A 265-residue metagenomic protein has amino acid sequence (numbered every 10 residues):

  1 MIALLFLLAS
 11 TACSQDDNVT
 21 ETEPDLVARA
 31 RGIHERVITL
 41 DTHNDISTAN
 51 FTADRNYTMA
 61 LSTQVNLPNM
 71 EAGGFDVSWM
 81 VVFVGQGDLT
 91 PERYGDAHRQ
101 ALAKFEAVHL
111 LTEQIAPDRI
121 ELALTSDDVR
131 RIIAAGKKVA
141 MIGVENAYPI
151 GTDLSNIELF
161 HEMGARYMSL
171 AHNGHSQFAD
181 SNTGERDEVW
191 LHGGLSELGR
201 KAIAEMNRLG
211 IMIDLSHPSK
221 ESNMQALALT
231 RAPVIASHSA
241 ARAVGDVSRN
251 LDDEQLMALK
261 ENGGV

Functional and structural regions predicted by a protein language model:
M1-I2, V19: Short hydrophobic transmembrane-like helices used for membrane targeting/insertion
I2-S10: Bacterial N-terminal signal peptides
C13-W190, D246-V265: N-terminal hydrophobic targeting/anchoring segments and the immediately downstream early-domain regions of hydrolases
G194-L195: Cysteine protease catalytic core and zymogen-processing segment of caspase-like enzymes
L198-V265: Catalytic pocket-lining loop regions of alpha/beta-barrel enzymes, especially the amidohydrolase/enolase/GH5 lineages
